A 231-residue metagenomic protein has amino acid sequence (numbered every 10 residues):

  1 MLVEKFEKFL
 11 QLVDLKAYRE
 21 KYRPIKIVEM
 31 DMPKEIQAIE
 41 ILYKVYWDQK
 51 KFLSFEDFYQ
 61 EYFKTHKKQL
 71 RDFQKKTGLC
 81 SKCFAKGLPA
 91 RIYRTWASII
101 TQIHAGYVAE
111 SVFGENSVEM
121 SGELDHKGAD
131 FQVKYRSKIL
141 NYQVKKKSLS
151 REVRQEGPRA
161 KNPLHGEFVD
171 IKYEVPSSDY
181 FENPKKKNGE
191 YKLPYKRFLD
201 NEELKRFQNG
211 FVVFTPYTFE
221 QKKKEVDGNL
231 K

Functional and structural regions predicted by a protein language model:
M1-D72: Nuclease-adjacent, charged terminal/linker segments that flank catalytic cores
Y59, F63, Q74-T77, W96-A97 (+1 more regions): Long amphipathic alpha-helical segments with strong coiled-coil/leucine-zipper propensity
D72-P89: N-terminal low-complexity, intrinsically disordered segments
F84-I103, S121-L124: A short, highly charged nucleic-acid-interacting micro-segment common to nuclease and nuclease-linked defense proteins
H104-K134: A short acidic/basic microdomain associated with nuclease active sites
F113, N141-Y142, E152: Short acidic, gly/pro-rich beta-turn/loop elements at beta-sheet edges and active-site/ligand-binding grooves
Q132-Y142: Active-site beta-strand-loop-beta-strand hairpin of nuclease catalytic cores that positions key catalytic residues
K145-L230: Catalytic cores of nucleic-acid endonucleases
